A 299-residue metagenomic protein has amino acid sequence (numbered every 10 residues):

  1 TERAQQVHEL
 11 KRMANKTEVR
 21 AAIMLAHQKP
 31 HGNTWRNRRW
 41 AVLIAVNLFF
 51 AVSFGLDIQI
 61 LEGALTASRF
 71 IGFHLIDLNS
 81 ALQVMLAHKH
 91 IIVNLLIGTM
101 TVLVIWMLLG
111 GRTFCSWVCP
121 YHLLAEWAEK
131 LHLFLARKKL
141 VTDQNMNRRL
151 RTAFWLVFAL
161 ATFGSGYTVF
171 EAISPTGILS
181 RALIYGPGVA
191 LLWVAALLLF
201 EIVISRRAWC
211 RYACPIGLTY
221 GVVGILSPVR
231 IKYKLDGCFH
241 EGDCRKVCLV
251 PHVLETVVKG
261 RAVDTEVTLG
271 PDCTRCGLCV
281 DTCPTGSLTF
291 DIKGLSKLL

Functional and structural regions predicted by a protein language model:
T1-E266, P271-T274, L278-L299: Non-ligating segments of multi-cofactor redox enzymes
